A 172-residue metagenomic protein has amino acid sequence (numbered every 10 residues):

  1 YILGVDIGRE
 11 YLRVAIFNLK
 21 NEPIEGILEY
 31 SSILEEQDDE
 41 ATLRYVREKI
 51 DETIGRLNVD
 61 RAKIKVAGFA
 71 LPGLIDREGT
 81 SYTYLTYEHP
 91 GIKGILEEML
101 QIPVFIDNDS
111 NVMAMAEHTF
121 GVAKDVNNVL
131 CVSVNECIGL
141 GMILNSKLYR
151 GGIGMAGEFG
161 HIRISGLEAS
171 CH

Functional and structural regions predicted by a protein language model:
Y1-E25, C131-L148: Gly/Thr-rich phosphate-binding beta-strand-loop-beta motif of the actin/hexokinase/Hsp70
I2, I75, I102-I106, I143 (+1 more regions): Hydrophobic aliphatic residue packing
R9, N108-S110, G154: Short beta->alpha linker loops
L12, T80-S81, A169: Hydrophobic residues embedded in beta-strands of well-ordered beta-sheets
F17-K20, P72-L74, S165-L167: Generic beta-structure capping elements
P23, I33-E35, E158-G160: A short local loop/turn or secondary-structure capping micro-motif enriched for an aromatic residue
G26, Y30-G121, D125-N128: Glycine-rich phosphate-binding loop and adjoining helix at the ATP-binding site of ATP-dependent phosphoryl-transfer
D125-H172: Glycine-rich phosphate-binding loop of actin/hexokinase-like ATP-binding domains
